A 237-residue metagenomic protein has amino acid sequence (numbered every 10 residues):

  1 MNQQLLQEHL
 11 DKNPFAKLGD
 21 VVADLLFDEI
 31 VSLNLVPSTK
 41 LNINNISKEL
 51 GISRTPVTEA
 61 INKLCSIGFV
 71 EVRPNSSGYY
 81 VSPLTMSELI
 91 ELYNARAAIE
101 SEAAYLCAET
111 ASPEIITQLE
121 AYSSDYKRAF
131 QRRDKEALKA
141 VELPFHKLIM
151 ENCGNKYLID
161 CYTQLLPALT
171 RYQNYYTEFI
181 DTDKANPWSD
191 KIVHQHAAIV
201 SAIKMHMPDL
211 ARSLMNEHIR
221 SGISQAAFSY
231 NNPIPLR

Functional and structural regions predicted by a protein language model:
M1-Y105, E109, E114, A227-R237: Short linear motifs at protein or domain termini
P14-F15, S123, R132, N174-R237: C-terminal all-alpha effector/ligand-binding and dimerization domain of prokaryotic HTH-type transcriptional repressors
I30, C107, F130, I203-H206: Hydrophobic residues in alpha-helical segments
N44, Y79, S87, Y105 (+3 more regions): Positions in alpha-helical segments
C65-I67, T117, V141-P144, T163-L165 (+2 more regions): Short alpha-helical linear motifs
G68-P83, L169-D190: Short, charged helix-to-loop "capping" segments that act as catalytic/coupling loops
S87-I90, A104-A111, A129-D134, F179-P187: A ubiquitous short alpha-helical element
P113-Y176, H196-A198, L210-S221: Conserved amphipathic alpha-helical segments that form helical-bundle/coiled-coil interaction surfaces
